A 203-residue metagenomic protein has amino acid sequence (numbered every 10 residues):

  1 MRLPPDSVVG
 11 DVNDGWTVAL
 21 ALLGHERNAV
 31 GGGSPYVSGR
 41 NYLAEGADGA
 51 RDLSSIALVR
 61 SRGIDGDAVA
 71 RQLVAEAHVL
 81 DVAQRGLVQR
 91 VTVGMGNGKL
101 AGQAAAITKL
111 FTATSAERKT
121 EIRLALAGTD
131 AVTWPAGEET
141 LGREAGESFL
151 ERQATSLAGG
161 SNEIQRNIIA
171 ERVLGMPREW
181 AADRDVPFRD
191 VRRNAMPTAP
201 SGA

Functional and structural regions predicted by a protein language model:
M1-R85, T155, N194-A203: Glycine-rich beta->alpha junctions and the first turn(s) of the following alpha-helix
D6-V9, L124, E179-A182: Acidic/polar loop patches that form or flank catalytic/metal-binding clefts of enzymes that bind anionic ligands
V9, E45, G102, K109 (+2 more regions): Hydrophobic alpha-helical scaffolding
G15-P35, A131-A203: Glycine-rich phosphate/cofactor-binding loops in nucleotide/flavin-utilizing enzymes
L22, S54-L58, R62, L73 (+5 more regions): Generic, well-ordered alpha-helical scaffold segments in large soluble proteins
R51, L80-A83, T108, E163-I169: Catalytic-loop motifs flanking and including active-site residues across diverse enzymes
A68-R71, V82-T140: C-terminal helix-coil-helix/basic helical segment that borders enzyme active sites and/or dimer interfaces and provides
L73-E76, K109-F111, P187-V191: A glycine-rich phosphate-binding loop feature that marks nucleotide/adenosyl-phosphate handling sites
